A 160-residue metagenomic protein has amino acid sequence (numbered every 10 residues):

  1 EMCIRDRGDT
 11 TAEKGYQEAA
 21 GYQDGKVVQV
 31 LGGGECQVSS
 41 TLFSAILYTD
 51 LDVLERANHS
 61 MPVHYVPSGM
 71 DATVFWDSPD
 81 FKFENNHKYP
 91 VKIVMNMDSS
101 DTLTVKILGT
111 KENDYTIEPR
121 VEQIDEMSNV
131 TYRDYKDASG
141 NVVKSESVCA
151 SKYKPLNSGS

Functional and structural regions predicted by a protein language model:
E1, R5-S160: Well-ordered beta-sheet/strand-loop patches within structured domains
